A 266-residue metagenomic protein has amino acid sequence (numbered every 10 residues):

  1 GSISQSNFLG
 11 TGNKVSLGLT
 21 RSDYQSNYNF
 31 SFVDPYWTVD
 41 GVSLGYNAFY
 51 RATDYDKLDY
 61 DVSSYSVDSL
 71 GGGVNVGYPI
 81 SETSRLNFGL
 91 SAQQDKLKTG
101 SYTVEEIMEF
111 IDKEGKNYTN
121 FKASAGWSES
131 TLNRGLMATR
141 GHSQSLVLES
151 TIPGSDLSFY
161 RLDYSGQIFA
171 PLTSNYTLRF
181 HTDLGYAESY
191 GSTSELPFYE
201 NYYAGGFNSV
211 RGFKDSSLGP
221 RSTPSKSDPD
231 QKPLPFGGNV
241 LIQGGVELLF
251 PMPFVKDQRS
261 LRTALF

Functional and structural regions predicted by a protein language model:
G1, S101-F266: C-terminal outer-membrane beta-barrel translocator/porin domains of Gram-negative envelope proteins and their
G1-S145, L178, N208-G212, S216-S227: Gram-negative/organellar outer-membrane beta-barrel architecture
